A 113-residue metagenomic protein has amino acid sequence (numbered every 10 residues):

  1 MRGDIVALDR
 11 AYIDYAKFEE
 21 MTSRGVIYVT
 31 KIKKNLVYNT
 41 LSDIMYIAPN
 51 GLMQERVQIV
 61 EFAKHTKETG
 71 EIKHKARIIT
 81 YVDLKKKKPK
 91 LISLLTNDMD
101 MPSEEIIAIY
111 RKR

Functional and structural regions predicted by a protein language model:
M1-R113: Single, function-defining residue in the core of a domain
